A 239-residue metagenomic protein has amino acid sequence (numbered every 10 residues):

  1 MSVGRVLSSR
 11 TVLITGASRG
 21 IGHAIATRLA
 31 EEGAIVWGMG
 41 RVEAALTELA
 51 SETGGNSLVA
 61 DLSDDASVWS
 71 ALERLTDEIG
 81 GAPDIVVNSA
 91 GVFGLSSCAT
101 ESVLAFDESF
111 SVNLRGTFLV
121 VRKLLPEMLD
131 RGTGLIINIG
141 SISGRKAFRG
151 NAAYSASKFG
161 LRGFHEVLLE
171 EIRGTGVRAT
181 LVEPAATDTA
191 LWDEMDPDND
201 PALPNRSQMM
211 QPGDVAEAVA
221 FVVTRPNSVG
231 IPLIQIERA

Functional and structural regions predicted by a protein language model:
S18-R19: Conserved glycine-rich cofactor-binding loop
E32-E48: Conserved glycine-rich Rossmann-like NAD(P)H-binding loop of the short-chain dehydrogenase/reductase
A60-A71, V103: The beta1-alpha1 cofactor-binding region of Rossmann-like NAD(H)/NADP(H)-dependent oxidoreductases
S97-C98, S102-F110: Substrate-binding pocket helix/loop in short-chain dehydrogenase/reductase
V121, S157: Active-site helix of classical SDR
S141: Residue(s) in the substrate-gating loop at a strand-loop-helix junction that position the organic substrate next
T175-V182, P197, A202-A239: C-terminal helical subdomain
